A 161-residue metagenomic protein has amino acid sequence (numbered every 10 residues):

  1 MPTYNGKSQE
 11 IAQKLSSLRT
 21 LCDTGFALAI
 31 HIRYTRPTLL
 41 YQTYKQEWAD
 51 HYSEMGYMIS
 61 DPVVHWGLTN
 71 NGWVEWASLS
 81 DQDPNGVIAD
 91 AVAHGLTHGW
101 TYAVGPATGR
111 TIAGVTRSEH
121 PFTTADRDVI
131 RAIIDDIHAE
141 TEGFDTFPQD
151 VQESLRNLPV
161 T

Functional and structural regions predicted by a protein language model:
M1: Extracellular/periplasmic ligand-binding regions of membrane signal-transduction receptors
Y4-G6, S17-H94: Structured interaction and signal-relay segments at domain junctions
Y4-I11, R19, R117-T161: Juxtadomain coupling helices with adjacent low-complexity linkers
G25, G99, R110-I112: Broad gene-expression machinery/nucleic-acid interaction feature
T97-V104: A short, aliphatic-rich beta-strand micro-motif
G105-S118: Sensory-domain boundary capping and coupling elements
